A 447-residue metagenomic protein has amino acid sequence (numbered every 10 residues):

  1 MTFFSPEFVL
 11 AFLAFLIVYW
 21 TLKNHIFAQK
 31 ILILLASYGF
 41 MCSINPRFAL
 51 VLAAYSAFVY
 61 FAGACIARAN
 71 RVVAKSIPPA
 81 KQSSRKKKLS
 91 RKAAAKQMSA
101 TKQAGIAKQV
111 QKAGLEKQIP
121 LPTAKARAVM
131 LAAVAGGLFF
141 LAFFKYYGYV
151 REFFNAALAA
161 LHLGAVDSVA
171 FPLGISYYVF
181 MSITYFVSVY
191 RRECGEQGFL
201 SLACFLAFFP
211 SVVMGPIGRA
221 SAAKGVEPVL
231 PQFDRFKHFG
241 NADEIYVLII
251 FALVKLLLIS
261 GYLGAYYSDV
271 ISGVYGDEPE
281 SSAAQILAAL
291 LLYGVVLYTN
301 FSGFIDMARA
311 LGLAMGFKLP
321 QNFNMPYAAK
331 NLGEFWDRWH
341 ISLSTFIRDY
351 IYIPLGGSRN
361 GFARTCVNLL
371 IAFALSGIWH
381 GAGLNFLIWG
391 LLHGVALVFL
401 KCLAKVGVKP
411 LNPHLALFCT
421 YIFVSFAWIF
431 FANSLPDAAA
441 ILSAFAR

Functional and structural regions predicted by a protein language model:
M1-R447: Membrane-embedded transmembrane alpha-helical bundles that form the catalytic cores of multi-pass lipid-modifying
